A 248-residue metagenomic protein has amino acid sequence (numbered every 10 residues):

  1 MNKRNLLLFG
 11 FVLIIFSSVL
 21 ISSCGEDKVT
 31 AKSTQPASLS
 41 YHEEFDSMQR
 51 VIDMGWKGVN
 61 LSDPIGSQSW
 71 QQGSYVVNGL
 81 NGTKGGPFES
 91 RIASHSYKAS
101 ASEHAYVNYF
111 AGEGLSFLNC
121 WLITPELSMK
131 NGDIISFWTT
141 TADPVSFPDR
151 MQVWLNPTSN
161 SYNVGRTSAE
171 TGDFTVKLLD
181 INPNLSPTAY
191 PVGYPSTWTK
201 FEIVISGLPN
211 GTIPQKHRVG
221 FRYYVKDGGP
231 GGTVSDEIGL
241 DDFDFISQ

Functional and structural regions predicted by a protein language model:
M1-S22: Sec-dependent bacterial lipoprotein signal peptides
S17-M48, S247: Bacterial Sec-dependent N-terminal signal peptides
E44-H104: Extracellular glycan-recognition surfaces and repeat-rich motifs
F45, L122-D143, M151-L155, P214-G228 (+1 more regions): Extracellular beta-strand-rich recognition modules
Q68-F88, E170-S196: Surface-exposed intrinsically disordered loops and tails
G114-I134, W198-I203, L240: Short beta-strands within extracellular/lumenal beta-sheet-rich domains
D133-L185: Extracellular ligand-binding interfaces
V176-Q248: Terminal, low-complexity interaction segments
